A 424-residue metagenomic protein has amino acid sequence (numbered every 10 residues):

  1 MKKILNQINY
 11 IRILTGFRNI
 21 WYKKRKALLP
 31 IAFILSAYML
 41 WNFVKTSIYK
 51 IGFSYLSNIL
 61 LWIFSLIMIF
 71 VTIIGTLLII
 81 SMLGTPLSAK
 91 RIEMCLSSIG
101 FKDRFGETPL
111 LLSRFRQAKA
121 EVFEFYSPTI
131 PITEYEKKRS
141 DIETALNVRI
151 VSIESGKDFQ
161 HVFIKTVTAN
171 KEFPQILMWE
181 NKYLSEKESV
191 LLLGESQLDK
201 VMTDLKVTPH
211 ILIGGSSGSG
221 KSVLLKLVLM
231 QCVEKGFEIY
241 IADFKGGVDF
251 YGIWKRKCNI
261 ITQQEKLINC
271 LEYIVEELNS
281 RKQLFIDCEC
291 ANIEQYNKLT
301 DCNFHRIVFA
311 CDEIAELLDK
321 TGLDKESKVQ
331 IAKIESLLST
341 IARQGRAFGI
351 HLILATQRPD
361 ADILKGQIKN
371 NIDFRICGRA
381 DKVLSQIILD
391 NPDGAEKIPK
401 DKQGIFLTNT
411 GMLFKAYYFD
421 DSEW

Functional and structural regions predicted by a protein language model:
M1-G84, V122, W179-C290, D301-V383 (+4 more regions): P-loop NTPase catalytic phosphate-binding loop
G75-L192, L198-K200, P359: N-terminal "pre-motor" subdomain/linker immediately upstream of P-loop NTPase catalytic cores
K157-T166, C290-F304: Glycine/charge-rich, flexible interdomain linkers and switch-proximal surface loops that mediate coupling
